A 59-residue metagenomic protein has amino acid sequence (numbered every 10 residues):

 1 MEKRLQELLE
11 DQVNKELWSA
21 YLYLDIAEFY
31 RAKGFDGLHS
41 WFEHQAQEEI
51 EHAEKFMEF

Functional and structural regions predicted by a protein language model:
M1-F59: Iron-associated oxidoreductase/ferritin-like identity signal
